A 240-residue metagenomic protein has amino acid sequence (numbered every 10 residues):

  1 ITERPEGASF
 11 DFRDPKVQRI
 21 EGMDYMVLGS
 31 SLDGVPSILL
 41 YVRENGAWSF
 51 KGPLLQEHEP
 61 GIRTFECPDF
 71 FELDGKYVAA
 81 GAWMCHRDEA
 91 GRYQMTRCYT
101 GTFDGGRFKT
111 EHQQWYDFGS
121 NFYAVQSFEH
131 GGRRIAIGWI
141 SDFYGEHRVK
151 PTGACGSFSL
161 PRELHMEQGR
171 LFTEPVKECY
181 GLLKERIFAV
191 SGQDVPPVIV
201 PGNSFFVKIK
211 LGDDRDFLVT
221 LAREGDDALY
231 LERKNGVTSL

Functional and structural regions predicted by a protein language model:
I1-R19, L28, W48-P68, G106-V125 (+1 more regions): Surface loop/turn signatures of beta-propeller and other carbohydrate-active proteins
K16, G29-I38: Conserved, charged catalytic cores of large soluble enzymes
Q18-I20, F71-L73, F128-H130: Structural WD40 beta-propeller signal
M23-M26, K76-A79, R133-A136: Entry beta-strands of beta-propeller and related beta-repeat scaffolds
S30-L32, W83-C85, I140-D142: Residue-level signature of beta-propeller blades and closely related beta-rich strand-turn architectures in secreted
G34-L40, R87-T100, H147, L160: Structural motif
L39-A47, G101-D104: Short beta-strand segments and strand-loop junctions that repeat across beta-rich extracellular domains
T102-H112, Y116-L240: Beta-rich accessory regions
